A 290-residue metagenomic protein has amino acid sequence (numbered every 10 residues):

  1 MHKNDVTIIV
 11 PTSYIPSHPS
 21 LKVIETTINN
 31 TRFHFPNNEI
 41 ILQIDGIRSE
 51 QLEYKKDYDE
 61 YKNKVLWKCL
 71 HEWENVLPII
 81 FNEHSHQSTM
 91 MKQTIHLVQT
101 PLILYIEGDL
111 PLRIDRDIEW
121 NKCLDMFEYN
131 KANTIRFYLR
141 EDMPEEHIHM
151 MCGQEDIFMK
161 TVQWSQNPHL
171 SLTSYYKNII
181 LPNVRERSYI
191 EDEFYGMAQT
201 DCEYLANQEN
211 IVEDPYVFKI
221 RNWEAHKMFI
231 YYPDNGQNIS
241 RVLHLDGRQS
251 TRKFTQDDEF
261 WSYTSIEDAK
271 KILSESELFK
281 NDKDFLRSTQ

Functional and structural regions predicted by a protein language model:
M1-N29: N-proximal low-complexity "stem/linker" segments adjacent to membrane-targeting elements
S20, I24-T27, P168, T173-S174 (+1 more regions): C-terminal catalytic/acceptor-binding lobe
T26-N38: Short, acidic, metal-binding catalytic loop of nucleotide-sugar glycosyltransferases
N37-D57, I80-F81: Short beta-strand/loop segment that forms part of the nucleotide-sugar
K92-L102: Active-site nucleotide-sugar/metal-binding loop of Leloir-type enzymes
T100-P111: Short beta-strand-to-loop acidic/aromatic patch adjacent to the donor-nucleotide binding site
I114-F137: Conserved donor-nucleotide/metal-binding helix-loop-beta segment in metal-dependent transferases, i.e., the alpha-helix
N133-H149: Short beta-strand-to-loop element that shapes/binds the nucleotide-sugar donor at the catalytic cleft/hinge
